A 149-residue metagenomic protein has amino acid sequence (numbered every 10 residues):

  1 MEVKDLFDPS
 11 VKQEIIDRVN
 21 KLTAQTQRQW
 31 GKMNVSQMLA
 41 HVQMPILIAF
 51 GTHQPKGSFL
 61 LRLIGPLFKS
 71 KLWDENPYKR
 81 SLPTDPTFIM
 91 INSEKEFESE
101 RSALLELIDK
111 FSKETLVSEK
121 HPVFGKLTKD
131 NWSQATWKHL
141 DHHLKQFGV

Functional and structural regions predicted by a protein language model:
M1, T52-S99, A103, F111: Short, helix-capping/interhelical loops that line the mouth of catalytic, cofactor-, or ligand-binding pockets
M1-R18, K95: Extreme N-terminal tail/first-helix region
E2-K4, T26-Q27, M90-E94, T128-D130: Active-site rim elements
D8-P9, L104-I108, Q134-W137: Membrane-proximal intrinsically disordered regions of secretory-pathway and membrane-system proteins
V19, V35, V42, L104-L107: N-terminus-centered regions that define maturation/targeting leaders and the start of the first functional domain
Q27, L104-F111, T115-V117, P122: Conserved, structured core segments of small domains
Q27-W73, K120-V149: Short, contiguous alpha-helical
L82-F88, E114-L127: Short helix/strand-capping connector loops at secondary-structure junctions
